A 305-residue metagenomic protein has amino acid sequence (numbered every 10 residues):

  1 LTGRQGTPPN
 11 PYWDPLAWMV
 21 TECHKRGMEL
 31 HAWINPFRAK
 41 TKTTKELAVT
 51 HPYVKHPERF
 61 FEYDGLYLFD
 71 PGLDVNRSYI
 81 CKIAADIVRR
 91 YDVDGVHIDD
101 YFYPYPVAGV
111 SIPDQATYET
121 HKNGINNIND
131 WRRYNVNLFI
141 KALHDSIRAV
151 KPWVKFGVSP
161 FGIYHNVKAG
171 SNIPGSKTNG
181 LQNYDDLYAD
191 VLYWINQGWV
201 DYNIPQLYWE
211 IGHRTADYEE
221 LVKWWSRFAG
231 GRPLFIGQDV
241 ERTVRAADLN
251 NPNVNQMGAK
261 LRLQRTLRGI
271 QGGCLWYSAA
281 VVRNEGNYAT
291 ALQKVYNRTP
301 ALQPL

Functional and structural regions predicted by a protein language model:
L1-R4, R38-D64, D100-N123, A169-N179: Aromatic- and acidic-residue-enriched segments that line the glycan-binding/catalytic groove of carbohydrate-active
L1-W13, Y63-C81, N123-N137, N179-G180 (+3 more regions): The substrate-binding groove and active-site-proximal loops of carbohydrate-active enzymes, especially glycoside
L16-V20, A84-V88, N137-D145, V191-L192 (+2 more regions): Generic structural signal for well-ordered alpha-helices, preferentially at hydrophobic/aromatic core positions
V20, H24, M28-T41, H97-Y101 (+2 more regions): Aromatic-lined carbohydrate-recognition surfaces of secreted/lumenal glycan-active proteins
V20-T21, H31-R90, D185-A189: Active-site-adjacent "subsite" loops/lids of carbohydrate-active enzymes
C23, I80, I87, V96-D99 (+5 more regions): Conserved, mostly hydrophobic/aromatic
D94, D99, A116-N126, S176-K177 (+2 more regions): Aromatic- and acid-rich polysaccharide-binding/catalytic face of secreted or lumenal carbohydrate-active enzymes
Y188-R214, A229-L305: Substrate-binding cleft of secreted/luminal carbohydrate-active enzymes
